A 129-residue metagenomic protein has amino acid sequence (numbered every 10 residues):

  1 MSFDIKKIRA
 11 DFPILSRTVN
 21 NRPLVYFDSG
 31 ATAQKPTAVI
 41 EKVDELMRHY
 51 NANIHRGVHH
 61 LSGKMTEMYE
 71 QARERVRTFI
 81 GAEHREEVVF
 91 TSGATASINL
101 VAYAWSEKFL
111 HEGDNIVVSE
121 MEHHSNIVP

Functional and structural regions predicted by a protein language model:
M1-P129: Pyridoxal 5′-phosphate
